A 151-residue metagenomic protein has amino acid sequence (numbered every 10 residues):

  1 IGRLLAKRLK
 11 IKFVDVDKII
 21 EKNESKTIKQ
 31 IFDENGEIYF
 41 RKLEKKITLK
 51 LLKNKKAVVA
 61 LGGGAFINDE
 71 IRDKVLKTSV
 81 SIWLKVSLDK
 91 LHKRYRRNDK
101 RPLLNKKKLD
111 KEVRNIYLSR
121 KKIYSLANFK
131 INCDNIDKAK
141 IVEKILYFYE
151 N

Functional and structural regions predicted by a protein language model:
I1-Q30, V80, E150-N151: Glycine-rich phosphate-binding loop of ATP-dependent small-molecule kinases
R3, E70-D73, K93-R97, E143-K144: Short amphipathic alpha-helical segments
L4, R8, L118-N151: NTP-dependent small-molecule kinase module
D15-L76, R101-P102, R114, K121-I123: ATP-dependent small-molecule kinase phosphotransfer cores that center on conserved nucleotide phosphate-binding segments
G63-A65, S87-D89, I136: Short glycine-rich anion-binding loops that position phosphate/pyrophosphate groups of nucleotides and phosphorylated
T78-K122: A glycine- and Lys/Arg-enriched "phosphate-lid" helix/loop adjacent to the NTP-binding pocket of small-molecule kinases
